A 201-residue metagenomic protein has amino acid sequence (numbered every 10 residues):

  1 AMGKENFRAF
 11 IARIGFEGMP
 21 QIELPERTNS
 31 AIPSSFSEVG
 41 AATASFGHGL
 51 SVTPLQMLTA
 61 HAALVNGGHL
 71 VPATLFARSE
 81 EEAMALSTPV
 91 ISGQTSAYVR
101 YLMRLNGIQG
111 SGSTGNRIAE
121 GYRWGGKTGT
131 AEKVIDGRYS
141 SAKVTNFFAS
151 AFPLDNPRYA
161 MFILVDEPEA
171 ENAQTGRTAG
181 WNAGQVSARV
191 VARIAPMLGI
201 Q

Functional and structural regions predicted by a protein language model:
A1-P168, A179, A183: Beta-lactam-recognizing serine transpeptidase/beta-lactamase-like catalytic domain environment
S34-F36, P196-Q201: Ligand-recognition elements built from short beta-strands and adjacent flexible loops
V65, G107, A188-A195, G199: Short amphipathic alpha-helical signal-transduction/dimerization elements
E171-G176: Short acidic, glycine/proline-rich loop/turn micro-motifs
